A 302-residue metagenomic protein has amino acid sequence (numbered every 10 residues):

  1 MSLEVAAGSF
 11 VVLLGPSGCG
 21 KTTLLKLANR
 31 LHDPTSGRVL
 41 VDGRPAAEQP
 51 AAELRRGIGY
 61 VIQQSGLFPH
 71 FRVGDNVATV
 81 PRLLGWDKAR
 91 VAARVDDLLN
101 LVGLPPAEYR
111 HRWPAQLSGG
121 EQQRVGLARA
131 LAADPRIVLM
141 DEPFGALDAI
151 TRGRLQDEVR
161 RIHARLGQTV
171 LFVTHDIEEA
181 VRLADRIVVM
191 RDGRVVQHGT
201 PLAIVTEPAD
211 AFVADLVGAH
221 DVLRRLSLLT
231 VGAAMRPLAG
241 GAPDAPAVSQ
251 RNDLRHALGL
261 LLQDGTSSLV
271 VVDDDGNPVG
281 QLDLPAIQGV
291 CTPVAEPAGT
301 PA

Functional and structural regions predicted by a protein language model:
N29: Helix-to-loop junction immediately C-terminal to a conserved catalytic motif
A46-G59, L83, A89: ABC ATPase NBD coupling module
F71-A78: Short coil-to-helix segment of the ABC ATPase nucleotide-binding domain corresponding to the Q-loop/switch region
A89-E108: Conserved ABC ATPase "signature" region
A115, A133: Conserved signature/switch motifs of ABC ATPase nucleotide-binding domains
D192-G193: Conserved ABC ATPase "signature" C-loop
H198-G199, E207, Q281: ABC ATPase "signature
